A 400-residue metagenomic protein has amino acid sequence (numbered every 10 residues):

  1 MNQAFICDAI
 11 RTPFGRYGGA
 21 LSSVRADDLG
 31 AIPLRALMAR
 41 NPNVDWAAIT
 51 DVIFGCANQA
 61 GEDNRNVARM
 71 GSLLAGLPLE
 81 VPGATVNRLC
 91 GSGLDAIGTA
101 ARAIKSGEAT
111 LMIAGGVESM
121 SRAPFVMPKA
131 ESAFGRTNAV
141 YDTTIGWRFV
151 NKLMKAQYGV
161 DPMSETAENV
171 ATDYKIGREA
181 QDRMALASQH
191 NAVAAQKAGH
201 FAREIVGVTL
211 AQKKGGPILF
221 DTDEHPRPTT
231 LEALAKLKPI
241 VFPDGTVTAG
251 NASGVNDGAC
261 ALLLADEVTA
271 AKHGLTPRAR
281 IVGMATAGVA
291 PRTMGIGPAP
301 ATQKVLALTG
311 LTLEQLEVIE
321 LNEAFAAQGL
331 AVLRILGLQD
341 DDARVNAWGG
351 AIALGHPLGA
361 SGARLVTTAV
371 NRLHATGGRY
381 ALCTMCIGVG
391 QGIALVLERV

Functional and structural regions predicted by a protein language model:
M1-G71, A75, P82, T166-R178 (+5 more regions): Conserved active-site "lid/cap" helical segment
M1-V24, I145, L231-E232, K236-I296 (+6 more regions): Condensing-enzyme catalytic core mediating Claisen C-C bond formation in acyl metabolism
R11, S23, D27-I32, N43 (+4 more regions): N-terminal extracellular/periplasmic Venus flytrap/periplasmic-binding protein-like
V24, C56-L111, T144-W147, Q157-M163 (+4 more regions): Conserved catalytic cysteine-centered active-site region of acyl-thioester-dependent Claisen-condensing enzymes
V86-E118, A171-H200, A261-V268, L333-R334 (+2 more regions): Active-site-proximal alpha-helical scaffold in enzymes
L111-N169: Flexible glycine-/small-residue-enriched beta->alpha junction loops that bind anionic phosphate/pyrophosphate groups
E168, F201-E204, Q212, V282-A353: Active-site pocket-lining segment
